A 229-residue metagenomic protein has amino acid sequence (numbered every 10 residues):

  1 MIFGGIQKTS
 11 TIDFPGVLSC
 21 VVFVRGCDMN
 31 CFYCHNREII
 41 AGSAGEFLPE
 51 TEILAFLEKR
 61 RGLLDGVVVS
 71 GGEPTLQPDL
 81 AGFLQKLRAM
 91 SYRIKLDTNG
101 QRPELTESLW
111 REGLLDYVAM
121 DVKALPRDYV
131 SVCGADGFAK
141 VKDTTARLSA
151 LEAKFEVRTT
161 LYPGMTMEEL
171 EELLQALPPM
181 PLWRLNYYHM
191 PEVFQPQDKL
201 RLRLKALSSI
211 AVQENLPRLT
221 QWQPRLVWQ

Functional and structural regions predicted by a protein language model:
M1-F23, N30-A44, K59-L63, Q229: N-terminal [4Fe-4S]-dependent radical SAM core
F23, S70-G72: A secondary-structure boundary/capping signal
G26, H35-E38, S91, L114: Conserved functional loop/turn residues at catalytic and ligand-binding sites
C27-D28, K123: Short connector loops/turns at beta-strand edges and beta->alpha or beta->beta junctions
A41-L54: Non-heme iron-sulfur electron-transfer modules
S43-E46, G72-E73, K95-L96: Short, flexible loop segments at the rims of nucleotide/cofactor-binding pockets, characterized by
L54-G66, T75-R201, L207-S209: Conserved AdoMet/S-adenosylmethionine-binding subsite of the radical SAM
A206-Q229: Charged phosphate-binding loop/patch that engages nucleotide di/tri-phosphates or the phosphate backbone of nucleic
